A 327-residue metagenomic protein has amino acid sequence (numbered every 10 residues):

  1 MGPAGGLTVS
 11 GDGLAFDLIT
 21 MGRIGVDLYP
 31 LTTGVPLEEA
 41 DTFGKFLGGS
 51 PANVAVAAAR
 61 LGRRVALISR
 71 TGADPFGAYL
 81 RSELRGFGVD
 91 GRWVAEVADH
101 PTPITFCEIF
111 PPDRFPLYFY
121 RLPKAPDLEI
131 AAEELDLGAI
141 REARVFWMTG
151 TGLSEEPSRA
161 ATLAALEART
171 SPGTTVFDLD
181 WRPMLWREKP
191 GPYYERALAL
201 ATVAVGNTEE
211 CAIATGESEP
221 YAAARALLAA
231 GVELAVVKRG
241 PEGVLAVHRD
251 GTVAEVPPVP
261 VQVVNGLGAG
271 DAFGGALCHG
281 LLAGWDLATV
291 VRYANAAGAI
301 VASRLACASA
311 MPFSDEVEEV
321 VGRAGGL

Functional and structural regions predicted by a protein language model:
M1-D90, D113, Q262, L327: Glycine-rich phosphate/adenosyl-contacting loop at the front of the ribokinase-like
M1-I19, G216-L327: Conserved phosphate-binding/catalytic region of the ribokinase-like
G13, L137-R141, A197-A199: A short, aliphatic-rich alpha-helical micro-motif
V56, I104-E108, G243-A246: Short beta-strand scaffold segments in enzyme catalytic cores
R64-M148, E319-L327: Conserved N-terminal subdomain of the carbohydrate kinase-like
R64-V65, G91, G173-T175, A235: Hydrophobic anchor at the start of a short beta-strand that flanks the dinucleotide cofactor-binding loop
V145-A226, L234, E242-V244: Conserved beta-alpha-beta core of the PfkB/ribokinase-like small-molecule kinase fold
